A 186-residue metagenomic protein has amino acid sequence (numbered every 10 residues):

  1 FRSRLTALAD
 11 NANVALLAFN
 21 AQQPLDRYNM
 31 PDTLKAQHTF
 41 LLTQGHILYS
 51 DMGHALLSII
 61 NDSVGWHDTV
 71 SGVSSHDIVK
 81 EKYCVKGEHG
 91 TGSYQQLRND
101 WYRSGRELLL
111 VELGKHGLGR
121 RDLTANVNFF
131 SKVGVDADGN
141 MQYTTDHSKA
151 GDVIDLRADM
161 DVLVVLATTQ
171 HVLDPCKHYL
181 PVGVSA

Functional and structural regions predicted by a protein language model:
F1-A186: Acidic, Ser/Thr/Pro
